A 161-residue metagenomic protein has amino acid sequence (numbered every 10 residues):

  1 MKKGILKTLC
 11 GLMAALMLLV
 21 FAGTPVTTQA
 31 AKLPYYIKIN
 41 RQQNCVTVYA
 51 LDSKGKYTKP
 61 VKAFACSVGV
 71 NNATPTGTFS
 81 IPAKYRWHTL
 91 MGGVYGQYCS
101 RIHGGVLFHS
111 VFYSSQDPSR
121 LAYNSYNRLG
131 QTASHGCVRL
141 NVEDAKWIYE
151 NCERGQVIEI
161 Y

Functional and structural regions predicted by a protein language model:
M1-K3: N-terminal secretory signal peptides that target proteins for export/translocation
K7-C10, L16-T27: C-terminal segment of classical bacterial N-terminal signal peptides
T24-W87, Y95-C99, H103: Cell wall/extracellular polymer interaction/catalysis modules
K32, T74, Y85-Y161: Exported/periplasmic cell-wall-interacting domains
